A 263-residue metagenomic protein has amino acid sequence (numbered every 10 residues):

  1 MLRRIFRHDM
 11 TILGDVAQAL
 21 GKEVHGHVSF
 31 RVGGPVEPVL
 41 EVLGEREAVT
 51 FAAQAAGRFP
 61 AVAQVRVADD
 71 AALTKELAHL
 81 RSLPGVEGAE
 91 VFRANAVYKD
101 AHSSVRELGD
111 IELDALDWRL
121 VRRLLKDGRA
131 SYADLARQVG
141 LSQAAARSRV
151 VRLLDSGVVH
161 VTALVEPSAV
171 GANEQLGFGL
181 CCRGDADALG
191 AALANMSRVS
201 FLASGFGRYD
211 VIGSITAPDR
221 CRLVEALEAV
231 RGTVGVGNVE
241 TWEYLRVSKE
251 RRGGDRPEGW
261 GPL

Functional and structural regions predicted by a protein language model:
M1-L263: A compositional/biophysical signature of low hydrophobicity enriched in polar/charged and small residues
